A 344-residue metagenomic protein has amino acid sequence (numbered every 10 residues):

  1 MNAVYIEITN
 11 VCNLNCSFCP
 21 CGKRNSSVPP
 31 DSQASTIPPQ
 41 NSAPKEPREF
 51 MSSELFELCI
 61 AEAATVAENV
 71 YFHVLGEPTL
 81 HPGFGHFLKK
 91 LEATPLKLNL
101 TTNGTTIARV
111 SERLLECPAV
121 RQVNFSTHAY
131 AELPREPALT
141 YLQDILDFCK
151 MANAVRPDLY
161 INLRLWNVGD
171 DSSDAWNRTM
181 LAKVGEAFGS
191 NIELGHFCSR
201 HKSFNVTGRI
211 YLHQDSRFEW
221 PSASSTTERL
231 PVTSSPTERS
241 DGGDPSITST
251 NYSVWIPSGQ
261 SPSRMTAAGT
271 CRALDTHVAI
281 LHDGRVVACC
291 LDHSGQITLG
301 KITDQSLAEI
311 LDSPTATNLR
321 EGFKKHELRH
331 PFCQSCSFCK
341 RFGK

Functional and structural regions predicted by a protein language model:
M1, R48, S263, R272 (+1 more regions): Residue-level marker of regulatory loop/turn positions in helix-turn-helix DNA-binding domains and in histidine
M1-Q122, E132-Q143: Conserved alpha-helical substructure of the radical SAM core
M1-Y5, G22, D31-P39, R285-K344: Flexible mid-to-C-terminal extensions adjoining Fe-S/redox cofactors in radical SAM and related proteins
I6, N10-N13, M265, E327-H330: Processing junctions and N-termini across compartments
N13, S17-P20, R272, Q334-S337: Cys/His/Pro-rich metal-binding microdomains
R24, E68, L96, T276 (+2 more regions): Generic structural signal for secondary-structure transition and capping sites
V28-Q33, T94, C117-Q305, I310: Radical SAM enzyme [4Fe-4S]-AdoMet core and its adjacent flexible, acidic and glycine-rich loops/tails across
